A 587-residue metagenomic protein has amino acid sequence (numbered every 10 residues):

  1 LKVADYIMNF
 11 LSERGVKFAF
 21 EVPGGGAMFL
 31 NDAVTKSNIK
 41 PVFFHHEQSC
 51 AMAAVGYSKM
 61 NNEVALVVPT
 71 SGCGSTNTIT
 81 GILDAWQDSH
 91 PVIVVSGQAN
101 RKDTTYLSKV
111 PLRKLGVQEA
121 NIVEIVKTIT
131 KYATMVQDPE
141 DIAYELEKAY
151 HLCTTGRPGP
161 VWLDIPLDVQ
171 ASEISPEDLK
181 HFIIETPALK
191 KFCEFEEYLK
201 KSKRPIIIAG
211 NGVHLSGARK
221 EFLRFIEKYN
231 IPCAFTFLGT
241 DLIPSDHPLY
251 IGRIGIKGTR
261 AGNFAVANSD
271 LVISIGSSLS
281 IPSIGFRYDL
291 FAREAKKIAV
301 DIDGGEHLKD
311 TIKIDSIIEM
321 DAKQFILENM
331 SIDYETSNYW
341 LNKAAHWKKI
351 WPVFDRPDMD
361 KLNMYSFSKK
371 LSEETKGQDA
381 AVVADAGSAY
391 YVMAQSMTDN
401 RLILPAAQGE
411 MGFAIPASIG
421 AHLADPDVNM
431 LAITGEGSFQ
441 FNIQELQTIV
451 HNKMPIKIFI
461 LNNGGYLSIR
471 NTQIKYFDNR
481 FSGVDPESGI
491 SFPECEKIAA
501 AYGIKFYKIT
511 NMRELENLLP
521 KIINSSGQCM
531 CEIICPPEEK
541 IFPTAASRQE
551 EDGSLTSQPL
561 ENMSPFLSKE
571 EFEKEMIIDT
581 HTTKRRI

Functional and structural regions predicted by a protein language model:
L1-D333, P455-I458, Y476-D478, I498: N-terminal alpha/beta PP-like core and its mobile active-site loop of ThDP/TPP-dependent enzymes
A4-I7, S12-K17, V22-G25, L30-V34 (+2 more regions): Active-site diphosphate/adenylate-binding microenvironment
V95, T105-V117, D310, I317-E319 (+2 more regions): Thiamine diphosphate
P158-W162, E335-W347, M530: Flexible, glycine/charged-enriched surface loops at secondary-structure junctions
W162, A299, V383, I433-T434: Generic enzyme active-site microenvironment
K180-F192, S337-L362: Long, charged amphipathic helices and adjacent flexible linkers at domain junctions
A209-G212, G276, A384-G387, I534-C535: Structural motif
G210-L215, R356-P357, G435-G437: Conserved short loop/turn motifs at secondary-structure junctions
